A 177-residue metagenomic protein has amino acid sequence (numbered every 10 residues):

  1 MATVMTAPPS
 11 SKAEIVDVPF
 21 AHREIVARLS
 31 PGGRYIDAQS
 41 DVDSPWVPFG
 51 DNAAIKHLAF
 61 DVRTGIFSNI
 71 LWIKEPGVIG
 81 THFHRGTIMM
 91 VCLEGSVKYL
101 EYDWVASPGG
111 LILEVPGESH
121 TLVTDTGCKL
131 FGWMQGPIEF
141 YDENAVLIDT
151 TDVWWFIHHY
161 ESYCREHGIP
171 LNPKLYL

Functional and structural regions predicted by a protein language model:
A2-G65, T150-V153, I157-L177: A short, N-terminal "cap"/entry segment at the start of jelly-roll beta-barrel domains of the cupin/DSBH fold
I55-H57, S68-W72, M89, L111-L113: Conserved hydrophobic/aromatic beta-strand scaffold that supports enzyme active sites
F60, I73, F83, T124: Conserved strand-loop elements at the edges of beta-sheets that form or border functional pockets
V62, M89, K98-T124: Short acidic-glycine-tyrosine-enriched beta hairpin
I70-W72, S96, W133: Residue-level recognition of well-ordered beta-strand positions that form the cores of beta-sheet-rich folds across
W72-I73, H84-G86, D103-I112, V146-L147: "Short basic amphipathic alpha-helical interaction patches in structured regions
K74-P76, F83-E101: Glycine- and acidic-residue-biased ligand/ion/polar-headgroup-sensing regions
P116-N144: Ligand-binding loop in jelly-roll beta-barrel domains
